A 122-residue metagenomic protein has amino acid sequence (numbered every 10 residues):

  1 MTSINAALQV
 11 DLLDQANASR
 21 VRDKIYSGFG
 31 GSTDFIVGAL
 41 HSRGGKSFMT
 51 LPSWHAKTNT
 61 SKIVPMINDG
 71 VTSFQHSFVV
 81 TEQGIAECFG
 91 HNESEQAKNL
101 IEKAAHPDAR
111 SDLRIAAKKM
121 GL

Functional and structural regions predicted by a protein language model:
M1-L122: Conserved phosphate- and dinucleotide-binding cores of soluble alpha/beta proteins, encompassing both enzyme active
